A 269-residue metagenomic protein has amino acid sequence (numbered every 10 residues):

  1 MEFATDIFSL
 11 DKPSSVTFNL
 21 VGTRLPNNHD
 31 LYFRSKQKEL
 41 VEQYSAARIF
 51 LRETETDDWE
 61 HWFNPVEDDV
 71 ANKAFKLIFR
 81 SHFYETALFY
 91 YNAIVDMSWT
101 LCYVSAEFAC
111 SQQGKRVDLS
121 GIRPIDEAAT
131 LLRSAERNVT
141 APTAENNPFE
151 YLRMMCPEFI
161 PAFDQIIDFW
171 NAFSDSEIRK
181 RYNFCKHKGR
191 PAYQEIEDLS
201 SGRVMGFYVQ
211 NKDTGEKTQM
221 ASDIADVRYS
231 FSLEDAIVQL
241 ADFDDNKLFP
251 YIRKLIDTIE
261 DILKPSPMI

Functional and structural regions predicted by a protein language model:
M1-I49, E53, I78-S81, A106 (+1 more regions): Acidic, Ser/Thr/Gly/Pro-rich intrinsically disordered interaction regions
K36-E39, T86, Y90: Residues within membrane-spanning alpha-helices of integral membrane proteins, especially the hydrophobic core/packing
Q43-E53, D57-E60, Y90, M97: Amphipathic, well-ordered alpha-helical segments in soluble domains
E55-T86: A long, hydrophobic alpha-helical segment
E60-F63, T100, N171: Short linear interaction motif-like sites in intrinsically disordered regions of transcription factors
Y90-F108: Extended, well-ordered alpha-helical segments in internal regulatory regions
